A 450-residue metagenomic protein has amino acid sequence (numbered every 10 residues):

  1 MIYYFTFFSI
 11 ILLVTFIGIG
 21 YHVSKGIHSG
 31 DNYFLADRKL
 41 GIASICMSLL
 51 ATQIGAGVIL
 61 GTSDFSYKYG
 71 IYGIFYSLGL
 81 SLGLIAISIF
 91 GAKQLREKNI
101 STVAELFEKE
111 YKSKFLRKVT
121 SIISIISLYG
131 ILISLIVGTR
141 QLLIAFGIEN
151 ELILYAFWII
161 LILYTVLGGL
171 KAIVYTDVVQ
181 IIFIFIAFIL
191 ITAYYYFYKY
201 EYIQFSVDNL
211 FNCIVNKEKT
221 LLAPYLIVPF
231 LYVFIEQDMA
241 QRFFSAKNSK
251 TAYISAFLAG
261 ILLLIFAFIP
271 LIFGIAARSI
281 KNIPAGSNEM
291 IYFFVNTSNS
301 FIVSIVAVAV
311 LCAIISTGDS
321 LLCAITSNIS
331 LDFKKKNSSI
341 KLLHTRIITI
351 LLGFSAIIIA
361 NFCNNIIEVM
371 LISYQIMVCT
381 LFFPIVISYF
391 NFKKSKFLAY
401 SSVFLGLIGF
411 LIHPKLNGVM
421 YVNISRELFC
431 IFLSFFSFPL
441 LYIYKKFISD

Functional and structural regions predicted by a protein language model:
M1-H22, F397-D450: A generic transmembrane alpha-helix motif of multi-pass inner-membrane proteins
M1-I59, T165-K171, I181, A187 (+1 more regions): Membrane-interface "cap" regions at the ends of multi-pass membrane proteins
M1-S24, A36, L40, D64-E105 (+1 more regions): Extracellular loop-to-transmembrane helix junctions
L12-F16, G83-I87, I184-A187, Y232 (+6 more regions): Alpha-helical transmembrane segments of multipass membrane proteins
G18-G26, L128-I136, R140-A156, I160-V166 (+5 more regions): Hydrophobic alpha-helical segments and their helix-loop junctions in multi-pass secondary transporters
L35-L40, S44, G61-I71, E108 (+1 more regions): Loop-to-helix junctions at membrane interfaces in multi-pass transport proteins
K68-G168, F243-I372: Helix-loop-helix junctions that connect adjacent transmembrane helices in secondary transporters/permeases, recognized
G168-V178, Y389-Y400: Membrane-helix interface "capping/anchor" motifs
